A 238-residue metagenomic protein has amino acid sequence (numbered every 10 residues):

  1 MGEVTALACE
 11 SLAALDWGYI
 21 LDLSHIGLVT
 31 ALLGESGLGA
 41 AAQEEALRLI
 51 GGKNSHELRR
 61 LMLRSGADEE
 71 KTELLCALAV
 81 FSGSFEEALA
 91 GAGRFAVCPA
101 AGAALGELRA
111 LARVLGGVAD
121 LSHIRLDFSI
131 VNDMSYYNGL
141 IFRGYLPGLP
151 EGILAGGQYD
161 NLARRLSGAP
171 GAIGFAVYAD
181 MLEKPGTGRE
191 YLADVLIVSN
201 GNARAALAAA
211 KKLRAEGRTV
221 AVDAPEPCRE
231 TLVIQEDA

Functional and structural regions predicted by a protein language model:
M1-R48: Gly/lys/ser-thr-rich phosphate-binding loops in alpha/beta enzymes that coordinate phosphoanhydride or phosphate groups
M1-W17, L61-A238: Positively charged, Gly/Ser-enriched RNA/tRNA-binding surfaces
D22-S24, E45-L49, T219-R229: A generic structural motif
H25, K53-E57, S84: Short, solvent-exposed helix-helix connector turns and helix-capping sites enriched in acidic/polar residues
G37-L61, A67, L146: Acidic, His- and aromatic-enriched active-site or binding-groove loops in soluble protein domains that engage sugars
